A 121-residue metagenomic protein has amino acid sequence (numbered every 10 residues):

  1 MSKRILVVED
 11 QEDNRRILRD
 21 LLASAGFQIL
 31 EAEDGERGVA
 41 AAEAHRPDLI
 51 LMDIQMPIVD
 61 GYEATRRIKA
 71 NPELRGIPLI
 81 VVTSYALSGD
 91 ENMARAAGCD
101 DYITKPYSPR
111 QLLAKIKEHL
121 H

Functional and structural regions predicted by a protein language model:
E9: Conserved acidic carboxylate
R16-S24: Charged docking surfaces used in two-component/phosphorelay signaling
G26-E33, A41, I103: Short hydrophobic/Thr-rich beta-strand motif most characteristic of the beta2 strand and flanking loop of CheY-like
H45-L51: Active-site beta3 strand of CheY-like receiver
M56: Receiver (REC) domain active-site loop signature in two-component systems and cognate sites in sensor histidine kinases
Y107-I116: C-terminal output helix
